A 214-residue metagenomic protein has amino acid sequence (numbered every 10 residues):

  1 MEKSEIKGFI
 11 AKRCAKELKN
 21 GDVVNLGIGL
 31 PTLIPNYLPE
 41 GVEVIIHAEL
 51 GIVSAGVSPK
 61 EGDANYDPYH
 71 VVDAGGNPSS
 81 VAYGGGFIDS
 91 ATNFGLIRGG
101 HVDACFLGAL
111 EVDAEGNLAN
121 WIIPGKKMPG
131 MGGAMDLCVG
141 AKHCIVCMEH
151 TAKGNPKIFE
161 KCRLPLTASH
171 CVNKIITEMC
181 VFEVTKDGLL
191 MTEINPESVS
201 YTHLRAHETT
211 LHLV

Functional and structural regions predicted by a protein language model:
M1-A82: N-terminal active-site beta-alpha-beta segment that forms phosphate/nucleotide-binding and substrate-recognition loops
A55, E61-V112, I194: Ligand-binding beta-strand-loop-alpha-helix segment within the catalytic cores of soluble metabolic enzymes
G86-A91, G125-G133, E160-S169, I175: Active-site glycine-rich loop that binds ribose-phosphate moieties when present
I122-V146: Gly/Ser/Thr-rich active-site loops/lids in small-molecule metabolic enzymes that frequently grip phosphoryl groups
G140-K186: Catalytic phosphate-donor-binding core of small-molecule kinases
Y201-T209: Conserved small/polar residues in nucleotide/adenosyl-binding loops
T210-V214: Single conserved hydrophobic/aromatic residue that forms the stacking wall/gate of nucleotide- or nucleobase-binding
